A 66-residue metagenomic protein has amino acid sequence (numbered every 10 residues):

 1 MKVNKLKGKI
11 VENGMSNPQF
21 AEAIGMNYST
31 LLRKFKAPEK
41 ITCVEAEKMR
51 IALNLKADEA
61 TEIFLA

Functional and structural regions predicted by a protein language model:
M1-M15: A short, Lys/Arg-rich alpha-helix, primarily the initiator
K9, A23, K34-F35, I63: Residues in the recognition helix of alpha-helical DNA-binding motifs
I10, A21, R50: The alpha-helix within a helix-turn-helix
G14-R33: Short alpha-helical DNA-recognition segment
P38-I51: Short, basic-rich loop-to-helix N-cap that marks the start of a DNA-contacting helix
N54-A66: Short C-terminal boundary/hinge segments that cap the last helix of small helical domains
